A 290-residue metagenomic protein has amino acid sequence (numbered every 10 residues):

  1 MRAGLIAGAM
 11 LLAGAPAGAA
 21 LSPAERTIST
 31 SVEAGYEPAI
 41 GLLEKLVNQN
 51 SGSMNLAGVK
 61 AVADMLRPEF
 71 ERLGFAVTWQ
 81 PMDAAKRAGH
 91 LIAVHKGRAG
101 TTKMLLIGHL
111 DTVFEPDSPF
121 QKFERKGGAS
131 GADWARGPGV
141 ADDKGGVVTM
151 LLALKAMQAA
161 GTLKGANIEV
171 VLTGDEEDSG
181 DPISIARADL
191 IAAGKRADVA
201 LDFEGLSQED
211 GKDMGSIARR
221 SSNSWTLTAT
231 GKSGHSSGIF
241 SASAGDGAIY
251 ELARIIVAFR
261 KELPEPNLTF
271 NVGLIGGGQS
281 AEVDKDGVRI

Functional and structural regions predicted by a protein language model:
M1-A3, G165: Positively charged n-region of N-terminal signal peptides that target proteins for export
G4-G14: Bacterial N-terminal signal peptides
A15-A19: Sec/Tat signal peptide C-region and signal peptidase I cleavage site
L21-V140, A156-G165: Acidic/His- and Gly-rich active-site-bordering loop/insert found across diverse amide/peptide-bond hydrolases
S29, I40-E44, K60-A63, R67 (+5 more regions): Extracytoplasmic/secreted envelope proteins and their assembly/folding machinery, especially bacterial periplasmic
L106, A129-D181, N223-A229, G238-E262: Alpha-helical metal-binding/catalytic segments enriched in His/Glu/Asp
W134, D143-A218, G277-G287: Acidic/histidine-rich catalytic neighborhood of metal-dependent amide-processing enzymes
I191-I290: Midchain, well-structured core segments that form catalytic/ion-binding scaffolds
